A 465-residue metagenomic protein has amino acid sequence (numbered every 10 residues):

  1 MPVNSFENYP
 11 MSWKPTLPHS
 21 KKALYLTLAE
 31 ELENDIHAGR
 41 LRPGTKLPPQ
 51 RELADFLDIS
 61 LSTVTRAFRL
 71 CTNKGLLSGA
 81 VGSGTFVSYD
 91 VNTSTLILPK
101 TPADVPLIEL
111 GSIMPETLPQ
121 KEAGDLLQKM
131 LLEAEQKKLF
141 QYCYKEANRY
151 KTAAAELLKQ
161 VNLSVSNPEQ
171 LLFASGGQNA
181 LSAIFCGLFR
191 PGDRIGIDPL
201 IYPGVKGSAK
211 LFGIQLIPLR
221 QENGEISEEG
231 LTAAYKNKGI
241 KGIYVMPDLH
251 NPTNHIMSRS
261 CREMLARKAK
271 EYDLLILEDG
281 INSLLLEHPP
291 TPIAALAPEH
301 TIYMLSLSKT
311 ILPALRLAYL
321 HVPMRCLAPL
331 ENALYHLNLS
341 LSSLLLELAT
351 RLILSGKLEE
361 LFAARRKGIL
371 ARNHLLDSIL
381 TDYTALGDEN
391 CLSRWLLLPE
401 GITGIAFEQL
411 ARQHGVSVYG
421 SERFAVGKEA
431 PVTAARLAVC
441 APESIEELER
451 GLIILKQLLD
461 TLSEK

Functional and structural regions predicted by a protein language model:
M1-L131, K137-L139, Y150, E331 (+7 more regions): N-terminal basic, amphipathic alpha-helical segments
S78-G79, S166, V418-Y419: Short beta-strand "wing" residues that participate in macromolecule-binding interfaces
L139-Y272, S283-I302, L462: Conserved core of the PLP fold type I
I197, L277-E278: Hydrophobic residues in beta-strands of the RecA-like P-loop NTPase core, especially within AAA+ ATPase
I302-K367: Conserved core segment of the aminotransferase class I/II
R366-H374, T384-L398, F407-L410: Conserved glycine-rich beta-strand-loop-beta hairpin in the small C-terminal domain of fold type I
